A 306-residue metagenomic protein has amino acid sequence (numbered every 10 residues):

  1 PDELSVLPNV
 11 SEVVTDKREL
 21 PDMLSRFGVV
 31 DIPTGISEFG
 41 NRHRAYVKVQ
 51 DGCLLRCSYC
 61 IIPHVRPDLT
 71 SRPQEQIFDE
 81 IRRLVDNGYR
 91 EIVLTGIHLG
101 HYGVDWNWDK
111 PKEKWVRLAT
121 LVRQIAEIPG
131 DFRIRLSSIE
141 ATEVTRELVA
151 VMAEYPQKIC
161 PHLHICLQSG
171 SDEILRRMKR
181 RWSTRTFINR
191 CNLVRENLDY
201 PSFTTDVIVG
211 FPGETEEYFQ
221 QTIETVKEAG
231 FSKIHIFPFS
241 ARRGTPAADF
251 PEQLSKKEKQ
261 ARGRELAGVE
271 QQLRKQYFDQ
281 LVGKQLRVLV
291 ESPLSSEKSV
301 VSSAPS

Functional and structural regions predicted by a protein language model:
P1-D105, R117, L163, R185-E196 (+6 more regions): Proteins enriched for Cys/Gly/acidic motifs involved in redox and nucleic-acid/cofactor modification
S5-N9, V30, K110-K112, M152-E154 (+2 more regions): Short, hinge-like loop/turn segments at secondary-structure boundaries
D86-E217: Conserved SAM/AdoMet-binding glycine-rich loop
G130, L148, F231, P246-D249 (+2 more regions): Conserved N-terminal phosphate-binding loop of PLP-dependent enzymes in the Aspartate aminotransferase
I165, D206, V226, I234 (+1 more regions): Hydrophobic, well-ordered secondary-structure elements that form the walls of internal hydrophobic environments
E214, A229-F231: Contiguous mid-protein beta-loop-alpha structural module that forms a pocket-lining wall or clamp of enzyme active
E217-E224: Short, acidic/polar
D249-S306: Terminal RNA-binding accessory module
